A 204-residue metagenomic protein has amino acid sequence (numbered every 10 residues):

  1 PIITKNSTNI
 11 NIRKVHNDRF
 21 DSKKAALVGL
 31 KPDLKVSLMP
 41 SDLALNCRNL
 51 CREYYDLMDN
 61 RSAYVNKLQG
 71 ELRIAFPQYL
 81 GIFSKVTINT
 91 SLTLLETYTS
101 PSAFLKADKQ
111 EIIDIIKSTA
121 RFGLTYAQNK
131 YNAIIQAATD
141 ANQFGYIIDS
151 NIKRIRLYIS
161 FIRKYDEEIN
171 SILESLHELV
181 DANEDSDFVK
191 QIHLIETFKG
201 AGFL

Functional and structural regions predicted by a protein language model:
P1-L204: A detector of single, family-specific signature residues that are central to catalytic or substrate-handling motifs
